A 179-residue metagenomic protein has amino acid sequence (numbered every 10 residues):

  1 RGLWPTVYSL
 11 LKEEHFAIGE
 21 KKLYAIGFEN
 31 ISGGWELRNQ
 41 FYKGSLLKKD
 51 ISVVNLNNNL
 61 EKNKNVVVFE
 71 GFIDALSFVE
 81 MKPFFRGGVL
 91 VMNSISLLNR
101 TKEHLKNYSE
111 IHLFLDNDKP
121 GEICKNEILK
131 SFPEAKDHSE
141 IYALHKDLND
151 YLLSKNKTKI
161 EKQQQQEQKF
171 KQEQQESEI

Functional and structural regions predicted by a protein language model:
R1-G2, I31, M81, Y151: Generic structural signal for bulky hydrophobic/aromatic residues embedded in well-ordered secondary structure
R1-Y24, Q164-I179: TOPRIM metal-binding catalytic domain and adjacent DNA-binding surface shared by DnaG-type primases
V7-I26, S45-N57, I128-I160: Contiguous hydrophobic segments
E14-H104: Phosphate-handling DNA/RNA-contact segment within nucleic-acid enzymes
E80-I179: TOPRIM fold recognition
